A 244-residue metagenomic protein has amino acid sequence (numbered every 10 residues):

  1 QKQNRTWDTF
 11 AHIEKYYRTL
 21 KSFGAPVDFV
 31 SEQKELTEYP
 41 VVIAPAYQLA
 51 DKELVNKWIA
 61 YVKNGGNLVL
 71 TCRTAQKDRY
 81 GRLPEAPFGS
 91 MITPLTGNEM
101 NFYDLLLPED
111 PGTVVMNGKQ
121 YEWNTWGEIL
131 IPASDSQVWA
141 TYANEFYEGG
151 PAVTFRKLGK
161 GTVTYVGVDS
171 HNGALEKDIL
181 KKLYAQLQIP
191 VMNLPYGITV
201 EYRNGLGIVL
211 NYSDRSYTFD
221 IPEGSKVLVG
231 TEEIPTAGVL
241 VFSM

Functional and structural regions predicted by a protein language model:
Q1-P40, G150, R156-K157, N204-G205: Aromatic-Pro/Gly-enriched surface loop or interdomain linker that acts as a lid/target-recognition segment
P45-M244: A conserved amphipathic helix/loop scaffold that creates a polar/acidic microenvironment used either to coordinate
